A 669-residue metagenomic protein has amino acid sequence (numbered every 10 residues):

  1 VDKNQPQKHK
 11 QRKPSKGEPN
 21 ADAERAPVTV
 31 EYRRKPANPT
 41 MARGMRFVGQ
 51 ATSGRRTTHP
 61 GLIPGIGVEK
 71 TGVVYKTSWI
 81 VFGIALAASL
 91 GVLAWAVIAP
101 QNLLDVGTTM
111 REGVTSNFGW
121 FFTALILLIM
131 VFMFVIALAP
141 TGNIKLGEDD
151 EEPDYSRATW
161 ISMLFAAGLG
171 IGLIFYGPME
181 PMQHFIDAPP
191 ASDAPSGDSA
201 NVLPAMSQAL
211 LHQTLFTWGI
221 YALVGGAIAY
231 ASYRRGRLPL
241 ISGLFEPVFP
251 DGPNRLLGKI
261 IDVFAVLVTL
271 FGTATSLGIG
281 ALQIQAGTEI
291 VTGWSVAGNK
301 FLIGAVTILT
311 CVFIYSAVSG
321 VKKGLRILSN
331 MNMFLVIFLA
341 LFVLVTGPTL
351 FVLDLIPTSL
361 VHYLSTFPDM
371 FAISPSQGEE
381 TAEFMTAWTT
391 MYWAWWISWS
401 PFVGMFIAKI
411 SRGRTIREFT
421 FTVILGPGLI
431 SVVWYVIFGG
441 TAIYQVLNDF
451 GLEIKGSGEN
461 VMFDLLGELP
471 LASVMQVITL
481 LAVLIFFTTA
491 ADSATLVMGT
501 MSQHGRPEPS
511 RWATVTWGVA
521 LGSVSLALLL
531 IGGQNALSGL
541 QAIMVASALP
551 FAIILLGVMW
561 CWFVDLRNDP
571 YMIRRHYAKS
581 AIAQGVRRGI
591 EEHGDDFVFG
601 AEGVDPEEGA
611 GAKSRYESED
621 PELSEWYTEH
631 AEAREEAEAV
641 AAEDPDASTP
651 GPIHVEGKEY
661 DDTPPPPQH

Functional and structural regions predicted by a protein language model:
D2-A194, D198-A200, L341, W560-C561 (+5 more regions): N-terminal alpha-helical transmembrane segments of multi-pass membrane transport and channel/translocase proteins
Q50, G54, V73-V97, M130-V135 (+7 more regions): Helix-loop-helix module between adjacent transmembrane segments
R56-T58, I84-I98, T123-V131, S295-S319 (+4 more regions): Transmembrane alpha-helical segments of multi-pass small-molecule transport proteins
P64-V74, P100-S116, P140-S156, Y176-F264 (+6 more regions): Inter-helical loop and helix-membrane interface segments of multi-pass membrane transporters/permeases
V74-V81, N143-S162, L350, D354 (+4 more regions): C-terminal membrane-solvent junction of multi-pass transporters and transport-like membrane proteins
T77-S89, E112-M130, I161, L203-R235 (+2 more regions): Extracellular loop-to-transmembrane helix junctions
A88, F121-L138, V336-G347, I430-G440 (+3 more regions): Hydrophobic alpha-helical segments of multi-pass membrane transport proteins
P253, L257-I260, A265-R414, F421 (+2 more regions): Membrane-embedded translocation segments of transport machinery
